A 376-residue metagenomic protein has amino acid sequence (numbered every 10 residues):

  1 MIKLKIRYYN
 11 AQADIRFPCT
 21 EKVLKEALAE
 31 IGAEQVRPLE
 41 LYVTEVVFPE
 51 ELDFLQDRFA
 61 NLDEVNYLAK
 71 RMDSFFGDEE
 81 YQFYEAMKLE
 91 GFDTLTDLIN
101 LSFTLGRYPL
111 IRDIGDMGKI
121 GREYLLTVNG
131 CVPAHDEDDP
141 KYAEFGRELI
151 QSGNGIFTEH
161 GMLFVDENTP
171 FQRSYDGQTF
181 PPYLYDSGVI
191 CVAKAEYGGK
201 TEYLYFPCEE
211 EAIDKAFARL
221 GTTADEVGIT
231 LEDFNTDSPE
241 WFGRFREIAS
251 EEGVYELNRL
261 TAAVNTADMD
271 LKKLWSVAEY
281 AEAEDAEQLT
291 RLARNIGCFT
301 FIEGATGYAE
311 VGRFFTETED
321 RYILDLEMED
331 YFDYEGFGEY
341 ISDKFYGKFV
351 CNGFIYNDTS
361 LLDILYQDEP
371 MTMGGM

Functional and structural regions predicted by a protein language model:
M1-P38, S187-T222: N-terminal ordered "arm"
K3-K5, K22-K25, K70, K88 (+8 more regions): Context-gated lysine
L4, V128-P170, P182-K194, R313-L362: C-terminal structured interaction module
E21-V23, P49, E210-A212, G338 (+1 more regions): A generic structural micro-environment signature that highlights single residues at secondary-structure boundaries
L28-D139, F164-D186, P207-L326, D330 (+1 more regions): Mixed-charge (acidic/basic) macromolecular-recognition segments
K141, D333, Q367-M376: Non-Sec secretion/translocation targeting segments of pathogen effectors
